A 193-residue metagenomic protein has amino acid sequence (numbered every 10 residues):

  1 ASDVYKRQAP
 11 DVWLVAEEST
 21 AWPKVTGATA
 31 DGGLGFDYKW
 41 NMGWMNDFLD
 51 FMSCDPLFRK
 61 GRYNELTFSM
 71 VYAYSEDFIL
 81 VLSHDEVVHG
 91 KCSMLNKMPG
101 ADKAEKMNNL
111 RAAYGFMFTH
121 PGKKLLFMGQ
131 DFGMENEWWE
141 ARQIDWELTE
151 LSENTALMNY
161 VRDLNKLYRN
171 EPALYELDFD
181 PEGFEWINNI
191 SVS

Functional and structural regions predicted by a protein language model:
S2-E140, R169-Y175, F179-S193: Conserved alpha/beta catalytic core and glycan-binding cleft of carbohydrate-active enzymes
A101-A104, L148-T155: A short acidic, glycine-rich active-site loop that binds or catalyzes chemistry on phosphate/adenosine moieties
I144: Active-site beta-strand/loop architecture of penicillin-binding DD-peptidases
S152-Y175: Catalytic cores of secreted or luminal carbohydrate-active enzymes
